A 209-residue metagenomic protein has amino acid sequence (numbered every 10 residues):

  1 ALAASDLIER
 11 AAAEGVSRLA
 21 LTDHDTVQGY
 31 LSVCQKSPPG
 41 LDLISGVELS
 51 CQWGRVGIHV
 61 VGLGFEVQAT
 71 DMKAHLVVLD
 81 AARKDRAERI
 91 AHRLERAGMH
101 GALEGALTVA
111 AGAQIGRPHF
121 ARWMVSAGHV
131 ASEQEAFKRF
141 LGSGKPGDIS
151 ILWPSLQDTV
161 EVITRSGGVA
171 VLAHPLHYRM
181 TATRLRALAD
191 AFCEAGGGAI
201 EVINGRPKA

Functional and structural regions predicted by a protein language model:
A1-V56, F140-G142, P154-S155, E161 (+1 more regions): An N-terminally biased module of ancient metal coordination in phosphate/nucleic-acid-related enzymes
S32, R89, R93-R96, H119 (+1 more regions): Alpha-helical scaffold segments in soluble metabolic enzymes
P39, H100-A102, T108-I115, A182: Short, glycine- and charge-enriched coil/turn segments that flank and shape catalytic ligand pockets
V47, G64-E66, G98: Generic hydrophobic/packing signal
Q52-K84, H92, R122-K145: Active-site gating loops and adjacent loop-to-helix segments of metal-dependent hydrolytic enzymes
V78-A82, I151, M180: Alpha-helix N-cap and loop-to-helix initiation/capping positions
A81-V109: Conserved phosphoryl-transfer catalytic core
A110-P175: Conserved acidic, metal-coordinating active-site core of Asp-based, Mg2+-dependent phosphoryl-transfer enzymes
